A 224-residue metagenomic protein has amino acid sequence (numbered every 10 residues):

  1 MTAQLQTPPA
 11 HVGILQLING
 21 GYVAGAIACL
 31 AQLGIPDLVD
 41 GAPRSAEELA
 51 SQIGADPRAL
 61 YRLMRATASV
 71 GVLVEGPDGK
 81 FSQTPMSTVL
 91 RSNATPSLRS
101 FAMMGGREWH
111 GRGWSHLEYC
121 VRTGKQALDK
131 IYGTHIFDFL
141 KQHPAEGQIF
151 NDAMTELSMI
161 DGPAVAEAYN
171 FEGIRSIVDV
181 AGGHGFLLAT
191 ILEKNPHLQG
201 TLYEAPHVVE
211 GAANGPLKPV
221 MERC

Functional and structural regions predicted by a protein language model:
T2-L5, A10-S176: Conserved Class I S-adenosyl-L-methionine-dependent methyltransferase catalytic core
S176-C224: Class I SAM-dependent methyltransferase SAM/SAH-binding core
